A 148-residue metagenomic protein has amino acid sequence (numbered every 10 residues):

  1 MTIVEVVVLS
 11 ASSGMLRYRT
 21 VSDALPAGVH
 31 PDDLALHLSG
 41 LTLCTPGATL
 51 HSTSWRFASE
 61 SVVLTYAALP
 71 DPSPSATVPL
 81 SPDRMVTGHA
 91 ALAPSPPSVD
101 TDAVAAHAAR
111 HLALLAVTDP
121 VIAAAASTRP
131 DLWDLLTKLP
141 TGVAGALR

Functional and structural regions predicted by a protein language model:
M1-C44, H51, F57, M85-S95: Conserved Nudix-box catalytic region and its N-terminal flanking loop in Nudix hydrolases and closely related
L16-D23, A27, R56-A67, S73-R148: Nudix hydrolase/Nudix homology domain
